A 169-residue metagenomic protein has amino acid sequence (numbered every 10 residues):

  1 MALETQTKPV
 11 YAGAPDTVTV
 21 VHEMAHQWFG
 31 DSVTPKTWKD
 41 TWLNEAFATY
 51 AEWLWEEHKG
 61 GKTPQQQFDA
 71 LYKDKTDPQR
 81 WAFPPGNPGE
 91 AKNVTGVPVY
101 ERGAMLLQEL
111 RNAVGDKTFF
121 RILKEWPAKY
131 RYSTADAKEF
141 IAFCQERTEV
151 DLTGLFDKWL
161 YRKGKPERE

Functional and structural regions predicted by a protein language model:
M1-A2, K129-E169: Beta/coil-rich, acidic/histidine-enriched accessory regions frequently appended to metallopeptidases
M1-Q27, D31-D40, K92-N93: Juxtacatalytic substrate-recognition/specificity segment
E4, P85-P88, F119-I122: A short alpha-helix capping/helix-coil boundary motif
A14-V21, D40-E45, G96-G103, N112 (+5 more regions): Solvent-exposed, acidic/flexible segments
V20, M24-T34, A48-E52, R102-F120 (+1 more regions): Alpha-helical scaffold elements that line and support the substrate/ligand-binding pocket of soluble hydrolases
P35-K36, E57-G61, A113-K117, R147-L152: Secondary-structure transition/capping motifs at alpha-helix termini and the adjoining loop/turn into the next element
K39-A113, Y130, D157-R162, P166-E169: Acidic/His/Gly-enriched intrinsically disordered linker/tail segments that often contain short helix/coil "MoRF-like"
Q65-K73, F120, K124, I141 (+3 more regions): Generic detector of well-ordered alpha-helical segments enriched in charged/polar residues, highlighting helical
